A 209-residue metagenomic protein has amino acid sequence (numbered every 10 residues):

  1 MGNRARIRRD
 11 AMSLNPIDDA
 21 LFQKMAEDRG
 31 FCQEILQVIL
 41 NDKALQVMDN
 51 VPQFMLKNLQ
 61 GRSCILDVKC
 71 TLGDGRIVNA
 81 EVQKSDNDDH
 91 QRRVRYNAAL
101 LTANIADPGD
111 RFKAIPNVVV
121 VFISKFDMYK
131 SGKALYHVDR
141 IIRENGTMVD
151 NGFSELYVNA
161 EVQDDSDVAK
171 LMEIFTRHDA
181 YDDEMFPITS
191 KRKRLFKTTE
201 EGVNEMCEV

Functional and structural regions predicted by a protein language model:
M1-S154, D164-S166: Accessory alpha/beta interaction modules
G2-M12, P16, A20, T71 (+2 more regions): Short, charged alpha-helical interaction segments and adjacent helix-coil junctions
M25, I39, E161, F175-H178 (+1 more regions): Generic structural signal for hydrophobic core residues of well-folded globular domains
E144, D150-D165, L171-D182: Upstream accessory/linker segments immediately N-terminal to the RecA-like ATPase cores of bacterial MutS and a subset
